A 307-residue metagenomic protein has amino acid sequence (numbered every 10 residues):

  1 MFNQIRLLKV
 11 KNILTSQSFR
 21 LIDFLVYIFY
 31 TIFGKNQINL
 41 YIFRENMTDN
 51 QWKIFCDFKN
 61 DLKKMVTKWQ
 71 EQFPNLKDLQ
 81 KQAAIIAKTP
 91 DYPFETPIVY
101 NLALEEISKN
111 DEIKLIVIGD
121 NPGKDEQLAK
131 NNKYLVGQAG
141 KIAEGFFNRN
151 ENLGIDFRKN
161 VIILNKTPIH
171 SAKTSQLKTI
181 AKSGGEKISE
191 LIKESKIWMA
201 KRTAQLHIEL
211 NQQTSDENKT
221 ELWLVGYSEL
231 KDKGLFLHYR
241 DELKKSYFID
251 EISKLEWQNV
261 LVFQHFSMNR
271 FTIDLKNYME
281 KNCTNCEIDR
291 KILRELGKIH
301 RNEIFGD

Functional and structural regions predicted by a protein language model:
F2-Q4: Extreme N-terminal basic, low-complexity initiation segments that serve as generic localization/processing leaders
K9-N12, N36: Polybasic, lysine-rich low-complexity intrinsically disordered segments
L14, L25-I32, N39-Q138, I299-D307: Active-site and ligand/interface coordination hotspots across diverse enzymes and nucleic-acid-associated assemblies
S16-S18: Serine residues within intrinsically disordered or low-complexity segments
D49, Q176-D307: Glycine/proline-rich loop-helix segments at beta-alpha junctions forming the active-site rim of enzyme cores
T96-K109, I142-I155, L210: Short amphipathic alpha-helices and their capping/turn segments at secondary-structure boundaries
L115-G123, I163-T174, V225-S228, F263-S267: Short loop/turn segments at strand-loop or loop-helix junctions that form parts of catalytic or ligand-binding pockets
F146-A181: Short, surface-exposed acidic-centric catalytic microdomains
